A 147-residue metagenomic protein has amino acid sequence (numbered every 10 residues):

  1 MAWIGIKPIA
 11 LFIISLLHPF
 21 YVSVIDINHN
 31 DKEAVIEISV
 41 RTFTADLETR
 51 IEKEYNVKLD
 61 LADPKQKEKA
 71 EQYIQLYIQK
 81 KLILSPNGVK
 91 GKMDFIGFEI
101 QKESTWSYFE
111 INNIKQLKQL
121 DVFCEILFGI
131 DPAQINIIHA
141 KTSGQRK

Functional and structural regions predicted by a protein language model:
M1-V22: Bacterial Sec-dependent N-terminal signal peptides
H18-K147: N-terminal soluble domains immediately following signal/targeting peptides that reside in extracytoplasmic
